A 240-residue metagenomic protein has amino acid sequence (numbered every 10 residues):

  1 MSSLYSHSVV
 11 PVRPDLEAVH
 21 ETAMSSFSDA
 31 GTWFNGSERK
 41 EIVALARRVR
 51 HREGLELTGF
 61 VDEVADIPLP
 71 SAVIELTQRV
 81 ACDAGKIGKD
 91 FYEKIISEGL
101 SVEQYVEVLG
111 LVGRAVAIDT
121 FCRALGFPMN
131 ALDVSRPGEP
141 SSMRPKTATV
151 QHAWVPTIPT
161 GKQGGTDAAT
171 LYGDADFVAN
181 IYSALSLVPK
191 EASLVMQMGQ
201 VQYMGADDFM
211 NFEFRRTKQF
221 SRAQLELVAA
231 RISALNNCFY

Functional and structural regions predicted by a protein language model:
M1-Y240: Hydrophobic alpha-helical segments
